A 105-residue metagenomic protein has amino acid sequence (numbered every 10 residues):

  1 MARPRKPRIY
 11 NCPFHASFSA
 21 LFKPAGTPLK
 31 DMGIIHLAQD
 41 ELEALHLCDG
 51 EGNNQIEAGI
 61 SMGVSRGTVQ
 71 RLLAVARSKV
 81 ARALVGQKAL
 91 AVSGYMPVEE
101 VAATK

Functional and structural regions predicted by a protein language model:
F18-I34: Short, Lys/Arg-enriched N-terminal segment that forms or immediately precedes the first helix of a structured domain
E41-L45: Short alpha-helical "packing" element that flanks the helix-turn-helix/winged-helix DNA-binding module
C48-E51: Short helix-to-turn junction characteristic of helix-turn-helix DNA-binding domains, especially the helix
N54, G63-T68: Helix-turn-helix DNA-binding motif, specifically the short coil turn and the N-cap/start of the second
I60: Alpha-helical residues within the helix-turn-helix
L72-V75: Residues within the DNA-recognition helix of helix-turn-helix
R77-L84: C-terminal flanking helix
